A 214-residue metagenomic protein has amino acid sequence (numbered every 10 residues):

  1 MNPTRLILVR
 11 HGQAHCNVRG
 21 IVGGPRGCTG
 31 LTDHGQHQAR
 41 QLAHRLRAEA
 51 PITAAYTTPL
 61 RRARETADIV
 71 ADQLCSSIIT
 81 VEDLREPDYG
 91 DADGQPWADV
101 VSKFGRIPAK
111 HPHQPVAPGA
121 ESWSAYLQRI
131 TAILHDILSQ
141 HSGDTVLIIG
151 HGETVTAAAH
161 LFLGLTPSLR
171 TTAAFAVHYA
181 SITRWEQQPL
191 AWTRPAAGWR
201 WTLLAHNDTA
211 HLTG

Functional and structural regions predicted by a protein language model:
M1-T4, P87-A98, D144, H160-G214: Acidic, low-complexity terminal tails and accessory targeting/binding regions of phosphate-metabolizing enzymes
N2, P51-D83, G105, E186-G214: Conserved histidine-centered catalytic loops in small-molecule metabolism enzymes
N2-T4, V9-S76: Active-site-proximal alpha-helix that buttresses catalytic centers in soluble enzyme cores
L6, D144-G152: Generic beta-sheet signal
A14, T154-V155: Short active-site segment of divalent metal-dependent hydrolases/proteases that encodes the spacing between
C16, D72-A132: Phosphate-handling substructures
A48-P51, I137-D144: Glycine-rich phosphate-binding loop signature in dinucleotide/nucleotide-binding domains
T57-T58, Q128, I149-G150: Short beta-strand scaffold positions
